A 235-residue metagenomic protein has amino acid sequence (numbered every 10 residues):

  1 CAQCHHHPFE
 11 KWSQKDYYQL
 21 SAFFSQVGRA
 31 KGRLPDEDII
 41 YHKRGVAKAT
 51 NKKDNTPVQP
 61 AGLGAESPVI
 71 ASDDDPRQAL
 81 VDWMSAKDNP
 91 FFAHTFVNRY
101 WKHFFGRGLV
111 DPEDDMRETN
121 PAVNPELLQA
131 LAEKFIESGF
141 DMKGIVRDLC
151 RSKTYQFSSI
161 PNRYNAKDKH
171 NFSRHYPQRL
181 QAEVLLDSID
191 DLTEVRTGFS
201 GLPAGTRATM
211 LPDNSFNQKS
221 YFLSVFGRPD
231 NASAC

Functional and structural regions predicted by a protein language model:
C1-P203, S220, P229-A234: Primarily short, surface-exposed interaction patches in extracytoplasmic proteins
N214, Q218-F226: Active-site Gly/Thr loop motif
